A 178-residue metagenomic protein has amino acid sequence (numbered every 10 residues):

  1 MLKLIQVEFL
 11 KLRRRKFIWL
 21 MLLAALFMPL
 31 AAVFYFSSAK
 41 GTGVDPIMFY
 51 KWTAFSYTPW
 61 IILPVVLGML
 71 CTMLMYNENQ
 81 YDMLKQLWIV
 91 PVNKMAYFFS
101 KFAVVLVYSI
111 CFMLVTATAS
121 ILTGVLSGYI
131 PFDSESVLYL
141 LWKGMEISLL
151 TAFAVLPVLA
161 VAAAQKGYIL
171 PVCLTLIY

Functional and structural regions predicted by a protein language model:
M1-A25: Aromatic- and glycine-rich beta-strand/loop motifs that create alpha-glucan
I5-L12, Y97-F98, L141, M145: Hydrophobic alpha-helical elements at and bordering transmembrane segments of multi-pass membrane proteins
E8, L12, L70-C71, W88 (+2 more regions): Generic transmembrane alpha-helix motif of multi-pass integral membrane proteins
K16, N79, V92, Q165-K166: Membrane-helix interface residues
I18, L26-L67, F99-Q165: Secretory targeting signals
M21-M28, L170-Y178: Central hydrophobic cores of alpha-helical transmembrane segments in multi-pass integral membrane proteins
L74-L106: Helix-loop-helix units of permease transmembrane domains in multi-pass membrane transporters, especially ABC
